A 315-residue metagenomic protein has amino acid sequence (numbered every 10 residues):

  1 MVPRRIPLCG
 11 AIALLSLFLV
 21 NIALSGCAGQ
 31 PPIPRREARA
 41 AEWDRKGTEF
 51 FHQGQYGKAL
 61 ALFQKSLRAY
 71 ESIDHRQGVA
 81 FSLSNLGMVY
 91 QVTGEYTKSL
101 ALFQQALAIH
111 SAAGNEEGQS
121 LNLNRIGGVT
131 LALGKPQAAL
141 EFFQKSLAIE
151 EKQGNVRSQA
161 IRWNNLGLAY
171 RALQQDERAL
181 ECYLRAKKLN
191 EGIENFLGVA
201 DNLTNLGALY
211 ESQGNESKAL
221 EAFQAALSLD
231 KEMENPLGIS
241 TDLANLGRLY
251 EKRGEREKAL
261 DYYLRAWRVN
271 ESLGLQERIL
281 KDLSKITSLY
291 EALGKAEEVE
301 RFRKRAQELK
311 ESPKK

Functional and structural regions predicted by a protein language model:
G10-A23: Bacterial N-terminal signal peptides
L24-G57, A61, R68, S72 (+1 more regions): N-terminal leader/linker segments that initiate helical-solenoid repeat arrays
A38-H52, Q77-V92, E117-A132, F143 (+4 more regions): Conserved alpha-helical positions within TPR/SEL1-like repeat arrays
S284-K315: Terminal, low-structured helical/coil segments at or just beyond the last alpha-helical repeat
